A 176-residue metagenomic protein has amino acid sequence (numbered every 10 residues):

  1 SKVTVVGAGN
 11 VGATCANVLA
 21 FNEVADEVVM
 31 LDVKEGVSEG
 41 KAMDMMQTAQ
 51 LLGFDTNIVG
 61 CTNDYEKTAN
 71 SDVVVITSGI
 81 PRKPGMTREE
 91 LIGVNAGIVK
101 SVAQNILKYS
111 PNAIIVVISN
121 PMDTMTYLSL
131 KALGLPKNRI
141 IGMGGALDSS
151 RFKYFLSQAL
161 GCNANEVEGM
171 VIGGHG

Functional and structural regions predicted by a protein language model:
A8-G9: Glycine-rich Rossmann-fold phosphate-binding loop(s) that bind the pyrophosphate of adenine dinucleotide cofactors
G12-A13: N-terminal Rossmann-fold NAD(P) dinucleotide-binding loop
L19: Aromatic pocket-lining residues of Rossmann-like dinucleotide-binding sites
L31-S71: Conserved N-terminal Rossmann-fold NAD(P) cofactor-binding segment
S78-I80: Conserved NAD(P)H cofactor-binding loop of Rossmann-fold oxidoreductase domains
T87-K153: Rossmann-like NAD(P)(H) cofactor-binding subdomain of soluble oxidoreductases
Y154-G176: Mobile gating loops/cap/lid regions near enzyme active sites that modulate substrate access
